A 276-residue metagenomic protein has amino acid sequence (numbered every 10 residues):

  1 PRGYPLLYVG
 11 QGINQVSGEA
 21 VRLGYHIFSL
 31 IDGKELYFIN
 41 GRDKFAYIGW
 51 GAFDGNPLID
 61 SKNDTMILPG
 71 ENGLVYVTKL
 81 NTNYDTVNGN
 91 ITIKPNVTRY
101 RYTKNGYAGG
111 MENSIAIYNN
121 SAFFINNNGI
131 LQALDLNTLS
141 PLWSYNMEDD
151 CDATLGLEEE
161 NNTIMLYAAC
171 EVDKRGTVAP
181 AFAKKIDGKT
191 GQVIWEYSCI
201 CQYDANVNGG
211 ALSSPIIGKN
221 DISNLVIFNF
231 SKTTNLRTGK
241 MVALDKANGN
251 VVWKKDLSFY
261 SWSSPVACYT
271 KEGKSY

Functional and structural regions predicted by a protein language model:
P1-Y4, G10-Q15, E19, Y37-I59 (+6 more regions): Extracytoplasmic beta-rich repeat domains
Y4, D32, K62-N63, N72 (+6 more regions): Acidic/polar residues in short coil/turn loops that connect beta-strands within repeat-based beta-sheet scaffolds
L6-V9, T65-L68, S121-F124, Q132 (+3 more regions): Conserved beta-propeller blade signature
G12, F53-G55, F124-Q132, L136 (+2 more regions): Internal alpha-helical scaffold/solenoid segments in large eukaryotic proteins
V16-R22, E71, F124-N127, K174-P180 (+1 more regions): Short, solvent-exposed loop/turn segments at conserved positions within beta-propeller repeat blades
S29, A116, S121-F123, D187-G188 (+8 more regions): Beta-propeller-forming repeat regions
L30-D32, L80-N83, D135-L139, D187-T190 (+1 more regions): Short loop/turn segments that connect beta-strands within beta-propeller blades
